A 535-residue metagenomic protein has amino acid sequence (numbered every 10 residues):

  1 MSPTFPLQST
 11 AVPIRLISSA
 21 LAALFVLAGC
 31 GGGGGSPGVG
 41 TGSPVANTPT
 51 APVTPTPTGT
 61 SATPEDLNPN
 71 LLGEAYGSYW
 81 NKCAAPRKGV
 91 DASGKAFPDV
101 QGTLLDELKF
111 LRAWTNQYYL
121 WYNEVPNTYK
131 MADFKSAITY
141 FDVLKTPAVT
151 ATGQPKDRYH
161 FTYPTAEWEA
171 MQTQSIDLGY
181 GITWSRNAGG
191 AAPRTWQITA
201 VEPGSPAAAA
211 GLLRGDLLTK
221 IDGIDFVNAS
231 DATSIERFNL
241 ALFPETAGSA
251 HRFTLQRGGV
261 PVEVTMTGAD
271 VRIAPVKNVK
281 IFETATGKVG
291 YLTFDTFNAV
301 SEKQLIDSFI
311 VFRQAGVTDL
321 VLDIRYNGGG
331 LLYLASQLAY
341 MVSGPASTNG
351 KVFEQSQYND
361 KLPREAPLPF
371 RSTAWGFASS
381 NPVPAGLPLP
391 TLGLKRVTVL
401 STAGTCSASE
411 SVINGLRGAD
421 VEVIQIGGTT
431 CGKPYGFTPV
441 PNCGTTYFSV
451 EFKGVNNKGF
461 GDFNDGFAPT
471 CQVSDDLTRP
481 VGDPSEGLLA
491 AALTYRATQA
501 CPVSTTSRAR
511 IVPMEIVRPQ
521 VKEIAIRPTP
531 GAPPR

Functional and structural regions predicted by a protein language model:
S2-S18: Bacterial N-terminal signal peptides that target proteins for export
T4, T10, T50-T58: Ala/Thr-enriched low-complexity intrinsically disordered regions
S19-A23: Sec-dependent N-terminal signal peptides
V26-G29: C-terminal motif of bacterial Sec signal peptides marking the signal peptidase cleavage site
P37-V45, P52-L320, Y326-G328, Y333-L334 (+2 more regions): Flexible, low-complexity junctional segments that flank or bridge functional domains
T286-D319, I324-R535: C-terminal "post-core" interaction segments
